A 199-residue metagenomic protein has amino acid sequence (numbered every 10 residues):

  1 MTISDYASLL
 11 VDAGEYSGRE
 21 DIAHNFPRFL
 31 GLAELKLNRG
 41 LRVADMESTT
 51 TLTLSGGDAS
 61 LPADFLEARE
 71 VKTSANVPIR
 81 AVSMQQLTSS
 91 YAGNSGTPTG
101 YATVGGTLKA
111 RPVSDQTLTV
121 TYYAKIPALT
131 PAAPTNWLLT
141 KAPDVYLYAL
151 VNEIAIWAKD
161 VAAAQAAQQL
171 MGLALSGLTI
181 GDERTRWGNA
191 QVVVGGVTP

Functional and structural regions predicted by a protein language model:
M1-P199: Glycine-enriched, solvent-exposed interface loops adjoining structured elements
